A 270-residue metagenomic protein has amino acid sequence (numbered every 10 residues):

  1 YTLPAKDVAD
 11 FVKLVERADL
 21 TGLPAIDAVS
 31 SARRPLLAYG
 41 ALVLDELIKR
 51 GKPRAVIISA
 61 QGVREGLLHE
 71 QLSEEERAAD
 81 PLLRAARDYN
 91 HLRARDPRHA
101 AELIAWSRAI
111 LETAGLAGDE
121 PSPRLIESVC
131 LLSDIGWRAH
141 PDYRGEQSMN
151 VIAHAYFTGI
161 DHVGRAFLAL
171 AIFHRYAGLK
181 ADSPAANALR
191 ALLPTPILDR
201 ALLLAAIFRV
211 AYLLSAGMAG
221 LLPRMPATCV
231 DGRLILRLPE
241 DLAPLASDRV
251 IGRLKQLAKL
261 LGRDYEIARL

Functional and structural regions predicted by a protein language model:
Y1-M218, M225-L234, P244: Helical "lid/coupling" subdomains associated with nucleotide-phosphate turnover
R54, L261-L270: A short amphipathic beta-strand at an alpha->beta junction
Y212, Q256-K259, L270: Intrinsic structural disorder
A216-L222, L260-R263: Short secondary-structure junctions
T228-V230, P239, A268: A structural detector for beta-sheet-dominated domains
L234-V250: A short interface-forming secondary-structure element
L245-Y265: Short, non-transmembrane amphipathic alpha-helical segments
